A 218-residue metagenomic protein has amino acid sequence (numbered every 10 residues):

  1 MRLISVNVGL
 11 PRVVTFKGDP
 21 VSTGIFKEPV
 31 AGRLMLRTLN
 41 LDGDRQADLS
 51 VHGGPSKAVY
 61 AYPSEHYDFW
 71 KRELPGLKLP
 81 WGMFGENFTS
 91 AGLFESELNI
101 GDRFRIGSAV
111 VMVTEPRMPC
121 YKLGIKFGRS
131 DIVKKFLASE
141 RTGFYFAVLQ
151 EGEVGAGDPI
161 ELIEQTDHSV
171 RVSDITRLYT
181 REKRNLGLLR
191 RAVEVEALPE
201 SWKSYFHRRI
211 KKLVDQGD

Functional and structural regions predicted by a protein language model:
M1-L123, D131, E164-D218: Electropositive, beta-rich accessory/interaction domains or terminal extensions that provide binding surfaces
F84-L93, F136-F146: Short, structured beta-strand/loop micro-motifs enriched in basic residues and often containing a Trp
G101, A156-G157: Loop/turn positions that initiate beta-strands
V113, F146-A147: Short beta-strand His + acidic residue motifs that chelate non-heme Fe in jelly-roll/DSBH and cupin folds
K126-L137: Short beta-strand-turn/beta-hairpin segments enriched in glycine/proline and small hydrophobics that form edge-strand
T142-G143, G157, V172: Hydrophobic, well-ordered secondary-structure segments
E151-G152, P159: The conserved catalytic core of RNA pseudouridine synthases
